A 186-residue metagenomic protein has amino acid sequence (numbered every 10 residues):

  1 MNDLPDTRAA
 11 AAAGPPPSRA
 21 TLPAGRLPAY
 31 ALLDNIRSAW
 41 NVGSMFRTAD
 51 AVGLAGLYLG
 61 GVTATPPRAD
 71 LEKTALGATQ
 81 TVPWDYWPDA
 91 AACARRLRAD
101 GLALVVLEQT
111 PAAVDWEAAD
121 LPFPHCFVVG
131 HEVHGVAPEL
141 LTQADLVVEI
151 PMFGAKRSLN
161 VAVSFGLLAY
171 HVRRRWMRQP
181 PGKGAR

Functional and structural regions predicted by a protein language model:
M1-R186: Post-transcriptional modification and biogenesis factors for structured RNAs of the translation apparatus
